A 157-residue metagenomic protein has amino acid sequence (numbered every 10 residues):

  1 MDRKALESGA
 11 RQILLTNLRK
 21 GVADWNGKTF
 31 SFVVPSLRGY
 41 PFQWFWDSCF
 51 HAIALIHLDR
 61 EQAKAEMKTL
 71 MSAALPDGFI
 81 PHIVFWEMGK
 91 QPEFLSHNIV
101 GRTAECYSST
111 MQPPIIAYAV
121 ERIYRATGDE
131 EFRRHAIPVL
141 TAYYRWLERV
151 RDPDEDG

Functional and structural regions predicted by a protein language model:
M1-K4, H57, R134: Charge-dense, low-complexity intrinsically disordered segments
M1-Q43, K64-A65, T69, G78-I83: Low-complexity, Ser/Thr/Pro/Gly-enriched N-terminal "stalk/linker" regions
E7, C49-H51, R60, I116: Hydrophobic alpha-helical segments
W25, S36-Y40, W44-W46, I115-Y118 (+2 more regions): Bulky hydrophobic/aromatic packing residues
N26, L37-R38, A52, R102 (+2 more regions): Residues at structural and domain junctions
F30-C49, I56-H57, F94-P113: Solvent-exposed loop and edge beta-strand segments that line ligand/cofactor-binding and catalytic clefts
S48, A52-L55, V120, L140: Hydrophobic core/packing positions within alpha-helical solenoid repeats
R60-T127, F132-R134, T141, R145-G157: Helix-terminus loop motifs that line ligand-binding clefts
